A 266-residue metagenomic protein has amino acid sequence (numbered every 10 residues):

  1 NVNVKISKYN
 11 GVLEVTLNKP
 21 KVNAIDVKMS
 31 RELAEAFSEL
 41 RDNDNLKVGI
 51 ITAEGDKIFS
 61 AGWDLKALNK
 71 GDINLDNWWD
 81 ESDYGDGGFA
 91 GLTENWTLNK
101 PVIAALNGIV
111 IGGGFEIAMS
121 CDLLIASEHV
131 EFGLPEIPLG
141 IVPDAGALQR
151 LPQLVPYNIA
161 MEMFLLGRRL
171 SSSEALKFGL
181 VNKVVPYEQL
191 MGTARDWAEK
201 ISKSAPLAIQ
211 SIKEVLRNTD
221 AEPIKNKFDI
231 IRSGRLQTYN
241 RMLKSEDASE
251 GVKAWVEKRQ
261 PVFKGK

Functional and structural regions predicted by a protein language model:
N1-I58, N69-G71: Conserved CoA-thioester-binding segment of acyl-CoA-metabolizing enzymes
V15, E32-L33, I51, D64 (+5 more regions): Terminal peptide-recognition signature
R31-S38, D42, L65-N107, L139 (+3 more regions): An acidic, glycine-rich surface segment that forms the CoA-thioester-binding/catalytic face of crotonase-fold enzymes
E39, I125-V130, V181-R232, E246 (+1 more regions): C-terminal long alpha-helix characteristic of the crotonase
A61-W63, L106, L151, I159-R168: Short helix- or helix-capping micro-motifs that position conserved polar/aromatic residues at function-defining sites
T93-L139: Glycine-rich beta-to-alpha active-site loop
G113-L124, E128-H129, A147, S172-E174 (+2 more regions): Active-site-proximal glycine-rich helix-loop-beta segment
L123, E162, L166-R168, E174 (+3 more regions): Well-ordered beta-strand positions
